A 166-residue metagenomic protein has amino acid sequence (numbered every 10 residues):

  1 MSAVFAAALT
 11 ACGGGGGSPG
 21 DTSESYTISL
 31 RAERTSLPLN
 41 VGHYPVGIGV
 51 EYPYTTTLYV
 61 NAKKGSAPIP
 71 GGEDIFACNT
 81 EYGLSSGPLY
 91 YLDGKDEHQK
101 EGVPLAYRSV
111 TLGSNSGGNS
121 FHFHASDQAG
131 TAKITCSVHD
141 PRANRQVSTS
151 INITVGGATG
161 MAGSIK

Functional and structural regions predicted by a protein language model:
A6-R34, T159: Bacterial Sec-dependent N-terminal signal peptides
L37-Y54: Short, solvent-exposed loop/linker segments at the N-terminal edge of repeated beta-sheet extracellular domains
V50-L58, G117, Q128-I134: Short, solvent-exposed loop/turn segments enriched in Ser/Thr/Gly
Y54-T55, N61-A106: Short flexible loop/turn segments that cap and initiate beta-strands
K64, D127, V138-R142: Surface-exposed loop/turn motifs at beta-strand-loop junctions within extracellular Ig-like and Fibronectin type III
Q99, A106-A129: Extracellular/luminal low-complexity segments enriched in Ser/Thr/Pro
P141-T149: Short, exposed coil/turn segments at beta-strand boundaries within extracellular/luminal domains
T149-G156: C-terminal edge beta-strand
